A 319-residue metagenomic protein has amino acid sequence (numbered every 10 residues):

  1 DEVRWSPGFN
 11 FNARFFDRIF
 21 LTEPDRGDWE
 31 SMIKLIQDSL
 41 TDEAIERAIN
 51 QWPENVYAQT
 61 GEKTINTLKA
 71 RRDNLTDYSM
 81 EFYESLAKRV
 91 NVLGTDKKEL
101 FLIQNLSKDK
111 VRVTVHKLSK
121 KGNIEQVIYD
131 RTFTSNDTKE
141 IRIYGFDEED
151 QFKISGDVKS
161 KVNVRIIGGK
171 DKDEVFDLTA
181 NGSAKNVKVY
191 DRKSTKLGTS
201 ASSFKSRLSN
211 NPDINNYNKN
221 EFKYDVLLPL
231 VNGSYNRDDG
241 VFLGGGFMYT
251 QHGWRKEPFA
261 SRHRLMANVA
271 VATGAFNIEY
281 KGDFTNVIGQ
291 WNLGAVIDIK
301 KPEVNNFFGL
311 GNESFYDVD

Functional and structural regions predicted by a protein language model:
D1-D130, N136-R142, E148, I154-N163 (+1 more regions): C-terminal catalytic region of ATP-dependent kinase domains
W5, W29, W52, W254 (+2 more regions): A residue-identity detector for tryptophan
Y129-I141, G145-F146, F259-T273: Acidic, aromatic-enriched beta-alpha/helix-loop junctions
F133-E149, G240-H252: Hydrophobic/aromatic-rich, well-ordered segments within soluble, folded domains that form packed cores
S155-G156, I167, E174-K301, N306-F308: Outer-membrane beta-barrel initiation region
L310-V318: Flexible, surface-exposed loop regions and adjacent strand-edge segments of Gram-negative outer-membrane beta-barrel
